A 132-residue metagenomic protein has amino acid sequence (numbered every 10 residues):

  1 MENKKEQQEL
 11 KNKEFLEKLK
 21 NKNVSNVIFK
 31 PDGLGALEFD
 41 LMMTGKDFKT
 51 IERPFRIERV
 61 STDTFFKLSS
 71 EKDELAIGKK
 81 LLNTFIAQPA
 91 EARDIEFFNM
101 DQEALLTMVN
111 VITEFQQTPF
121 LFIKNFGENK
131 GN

Functional and structural regions predicted by a protein language model:
M1-D63: Short, charged/polar N-terminal "headpieces" of proteins
F48-N132: Short, surface-exposed, charged amphipathic helix/loop patches that serve as local interaction elements
